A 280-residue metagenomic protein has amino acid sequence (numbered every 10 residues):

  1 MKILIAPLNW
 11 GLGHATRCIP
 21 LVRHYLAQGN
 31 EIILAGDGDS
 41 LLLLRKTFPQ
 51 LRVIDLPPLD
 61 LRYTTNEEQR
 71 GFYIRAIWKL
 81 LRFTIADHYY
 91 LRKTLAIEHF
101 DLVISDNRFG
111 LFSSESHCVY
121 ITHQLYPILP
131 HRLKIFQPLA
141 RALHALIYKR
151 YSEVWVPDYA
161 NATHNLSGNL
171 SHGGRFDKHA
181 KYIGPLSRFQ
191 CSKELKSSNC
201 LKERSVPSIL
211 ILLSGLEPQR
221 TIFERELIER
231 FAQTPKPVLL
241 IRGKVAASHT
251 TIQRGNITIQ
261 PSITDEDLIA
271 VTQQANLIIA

Functional and structural regions predicted by a protein language model:
P7-I19, P218-T221: A short, glycine/small-residue-rich beta-strand->loop->alpha-helix junction that serves as a flexible
N9, Q28-W78: Conserved nucleotide-sugar phosphate-binding/catalytic loop shared by glycosyltransferases and other
A15-Y25, S40: Short amphipathic alpha-helix
D37-L42, V103-G110, I241-H249: Short, polar loop motifs at secondary-structure junctions
Q69-G110: Conserved nucleotide-sugar donor-binding subdomain of glycosyltransferases
S114-P130: Active-site proximal beta-strand in glycosyltransferases
P130-I135, R141-P218, G243-A246: A nucleotide-sugar donor-handling region in carbohydrate enzymes
P185-L277: Donor-nucleotide binding loops and adjacent catalytic segments primarily of GT-B fold Leloir glycosyltransferases
